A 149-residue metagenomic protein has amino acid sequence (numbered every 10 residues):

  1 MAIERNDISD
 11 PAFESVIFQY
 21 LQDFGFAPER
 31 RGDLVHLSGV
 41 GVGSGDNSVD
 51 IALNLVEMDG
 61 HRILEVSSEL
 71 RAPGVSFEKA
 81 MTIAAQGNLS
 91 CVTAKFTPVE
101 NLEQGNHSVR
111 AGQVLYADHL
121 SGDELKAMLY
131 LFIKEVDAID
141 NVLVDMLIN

Functional and structural regions predicted by a protein language model:
M1-A52, A94-K95: Charge-rich, low-complexity N-terminal segments
A2, Y130-A138, L143, N149: Long, contiguous binding/interaction regions
D7, P11, E78, H119-K126: Ordered, soluble secondary-structure elements with a strong preference for glycine-centered loop motifs and nearby
A27-D33, E57-G60, V99-G105: Short, ordered beta-strand-loop transition motifs
G41, S68-L70, Q113-A117: Short beta-strand-to-loop capping motifs
G43-P73: Long, continuous compositionally biased terminal/linker segments
I63-S108: Short, internal acidic amphipathic alpha-helical interface segments that mediate docking to partner proteins
T93-Y130, V144-I148: Well-ordered alpha/beta subsegment
